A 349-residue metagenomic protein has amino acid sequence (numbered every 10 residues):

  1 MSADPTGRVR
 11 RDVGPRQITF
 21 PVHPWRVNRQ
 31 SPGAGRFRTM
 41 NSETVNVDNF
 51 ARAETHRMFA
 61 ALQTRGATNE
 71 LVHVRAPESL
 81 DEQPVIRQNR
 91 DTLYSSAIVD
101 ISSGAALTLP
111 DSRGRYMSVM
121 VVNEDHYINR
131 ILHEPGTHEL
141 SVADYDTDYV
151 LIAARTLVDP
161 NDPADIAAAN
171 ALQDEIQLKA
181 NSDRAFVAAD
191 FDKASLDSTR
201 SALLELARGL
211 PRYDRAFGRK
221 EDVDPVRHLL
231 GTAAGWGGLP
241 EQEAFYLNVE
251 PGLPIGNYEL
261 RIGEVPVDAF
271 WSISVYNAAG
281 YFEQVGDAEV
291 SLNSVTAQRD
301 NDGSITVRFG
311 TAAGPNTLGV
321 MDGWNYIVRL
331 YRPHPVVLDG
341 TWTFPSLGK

Functional and structural regions predicted by a protein language model:
M1, R10, V295-A297: Assembly/interface hotspot detector across virion components, adhesins/toxins, and nucleic-acid enzymes
G7, G14, G33-G35: Residue-identity detector for glycine
R8, F20-P21: Serine/threonine-rich, low-complexity intrinsically disordered segments
W25, P32-K349: A compositional/structural signature for long, glycine/proline-rich flexible linkers and loops on extracytoplasmic
